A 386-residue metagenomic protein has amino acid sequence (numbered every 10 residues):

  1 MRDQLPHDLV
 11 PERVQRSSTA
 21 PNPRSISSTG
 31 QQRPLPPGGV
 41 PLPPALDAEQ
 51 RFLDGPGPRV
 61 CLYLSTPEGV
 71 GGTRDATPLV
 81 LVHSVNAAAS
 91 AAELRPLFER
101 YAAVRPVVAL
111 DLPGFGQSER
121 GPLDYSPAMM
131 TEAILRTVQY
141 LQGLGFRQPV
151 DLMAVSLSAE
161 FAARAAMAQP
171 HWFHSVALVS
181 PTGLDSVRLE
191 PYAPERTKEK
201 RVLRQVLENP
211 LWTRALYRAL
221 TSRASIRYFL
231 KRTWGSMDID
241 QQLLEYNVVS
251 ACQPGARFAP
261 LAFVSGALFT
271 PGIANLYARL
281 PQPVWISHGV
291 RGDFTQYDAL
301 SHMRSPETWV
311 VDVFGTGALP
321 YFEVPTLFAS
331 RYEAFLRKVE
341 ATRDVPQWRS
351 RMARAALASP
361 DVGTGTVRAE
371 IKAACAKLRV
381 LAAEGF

Functional and structural regions predicted by a protein language model:
R2-F52, Y63, A353: An N-terminal hydrophobic leader/cap segment in hydrolases
L64-Q117: Conserved HGGG/HGGXW glycine-rich cap/lid loop of the alpha/beta-hydrolase fold
T66-G69, R95, A109-M153, S330: Active-site loop/oxyanion-hole signature of alpha/beta-hydrolase fold enzymes
A154, S158, A162: Gly/Ala-rich beta-loop-alpha elbow adjacent to hydrolase catalytic centers
M167, V176-W212: Flexible "cap/lid" loop of the alpha/beta hydrolase fold
R214-A278: Conserved alpha/beta-hydrolase catalytic His-Asp/Glu region
R279-T316: Conserved loop-alpha-helix segment in the C-terminal half of the alpha/beta-hydrolase fold that carries the catalytic
T316-A329: Catalytic histidine-centered segment of alpha/beta-hydrolase-like enzymes
